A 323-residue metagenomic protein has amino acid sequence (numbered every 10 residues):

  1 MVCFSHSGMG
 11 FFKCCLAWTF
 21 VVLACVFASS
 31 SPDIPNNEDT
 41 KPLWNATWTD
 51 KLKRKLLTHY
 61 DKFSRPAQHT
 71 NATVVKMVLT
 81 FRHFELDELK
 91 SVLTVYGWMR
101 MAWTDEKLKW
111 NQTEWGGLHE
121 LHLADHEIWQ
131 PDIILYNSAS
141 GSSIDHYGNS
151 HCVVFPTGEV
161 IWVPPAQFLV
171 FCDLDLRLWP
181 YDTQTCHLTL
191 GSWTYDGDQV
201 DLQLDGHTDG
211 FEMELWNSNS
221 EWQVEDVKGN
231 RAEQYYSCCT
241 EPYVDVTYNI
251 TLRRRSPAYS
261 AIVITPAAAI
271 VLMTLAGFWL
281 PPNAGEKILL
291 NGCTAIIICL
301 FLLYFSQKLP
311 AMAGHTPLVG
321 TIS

Functional and structural regions predicted by a protein language model:
M1-M9: N-terminal secretory signal peptides that target proteins for export/translocation
G10-F12, W18-T19, C25-G292, Y304-I322: Non-transmembrane, solvent-exposed beta-strand/loop segments in proteins with extracellular/lumenal exposure or large
A295: Winged helix-turn-helix DNA-binding recognition segment
I298-Y304: Aromatic-anchored segments of alpha-helical transmembrane domains
